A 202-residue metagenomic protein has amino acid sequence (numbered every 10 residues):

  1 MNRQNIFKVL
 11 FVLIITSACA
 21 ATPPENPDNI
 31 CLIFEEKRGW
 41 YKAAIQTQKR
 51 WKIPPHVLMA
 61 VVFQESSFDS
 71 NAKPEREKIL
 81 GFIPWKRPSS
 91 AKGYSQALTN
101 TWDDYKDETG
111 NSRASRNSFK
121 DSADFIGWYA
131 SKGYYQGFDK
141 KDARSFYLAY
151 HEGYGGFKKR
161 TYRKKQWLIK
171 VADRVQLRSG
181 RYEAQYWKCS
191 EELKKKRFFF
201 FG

Functional and structural regions predicted by a protein language model:
R3-V12: Sec-dependent signal peptide recognition, specifically the positively charged N-region followed immediately by
V9-L10, P23, R197: N-terminal leader/targeting segments
F11-I14, I169: Compositionally biased amphipathic helical and low-complexity segments enriched in hydrophobic
S17-A18: C-terminal motif of bacterial Sec signal peptides marking the signal peptidase cleavage site
T22-K194: Catalytic glycan-binding domains that act on GlcNAc-containing polysaccharides
F200-G202: Short, solvent-exposed mixed-charge patches
